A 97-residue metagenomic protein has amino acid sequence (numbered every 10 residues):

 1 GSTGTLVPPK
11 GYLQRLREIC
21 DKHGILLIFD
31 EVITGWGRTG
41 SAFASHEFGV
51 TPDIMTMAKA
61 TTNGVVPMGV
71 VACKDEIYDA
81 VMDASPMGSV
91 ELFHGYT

Functional and structural regions predicted by a protein language model:
G1-T97: Conserved N-terminal phosphate-binding loop of PLP-dependent enzymes in the Aspartate aminotransferase
